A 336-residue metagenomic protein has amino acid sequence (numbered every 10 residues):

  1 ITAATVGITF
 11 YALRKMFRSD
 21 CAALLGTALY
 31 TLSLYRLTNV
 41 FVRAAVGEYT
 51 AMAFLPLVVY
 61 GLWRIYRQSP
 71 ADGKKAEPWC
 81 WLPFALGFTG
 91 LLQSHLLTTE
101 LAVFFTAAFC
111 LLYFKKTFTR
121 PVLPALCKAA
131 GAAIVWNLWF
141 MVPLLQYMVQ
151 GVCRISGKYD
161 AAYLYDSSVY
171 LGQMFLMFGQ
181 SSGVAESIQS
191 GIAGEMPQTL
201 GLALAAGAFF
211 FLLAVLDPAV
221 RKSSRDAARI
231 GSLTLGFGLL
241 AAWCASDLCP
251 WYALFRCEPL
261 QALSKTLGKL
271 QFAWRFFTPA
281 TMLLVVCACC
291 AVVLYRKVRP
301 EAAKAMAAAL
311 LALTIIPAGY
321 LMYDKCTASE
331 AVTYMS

Functional and structural regions predicted by a protein language model:
I1-M16, D20-Q68, A76-F114, A125-L145 (+1 more regions): Membrane-embedded helix bundles of polyisoprenyl
G7, L310-S336: Extracytoplasmic
G7-K15, L57-I65, T106-F114, A208-D217 (+4 more regions): Transmembrane alpha-helices and membrane-interface helical segments of multi-pass integral membrane enzymes
C21, G73-A76, K116-L126, F209-Y252 (+1 more regions): Membrane-interface helix-loop-helix junctions at transmembrane boundaries of multi-pass membrane enzymes, predominantly
R36-T50, I155-M174, L240-M282, E330-M335: Membrane-helix boundary/interfacial segments in multi-pass membrane proteins
H95, E186-P197, L263-T278: Short aromatic-rich membrane-water interface segments that cap or initiate transmembrane helices in multi-pass membrane
V122-A125, A129-A219, I230, S336: Periplasmic/ER-lumenal interhelical loops and adjacent helix-loop junctions in multi-pass membrane proteins
G131-I134, L235, L239, V292-M322: Signature aromatic-anchored transmembrane alpha helix within multi-pass, membrane-resident enzymes that catalyze glycan
